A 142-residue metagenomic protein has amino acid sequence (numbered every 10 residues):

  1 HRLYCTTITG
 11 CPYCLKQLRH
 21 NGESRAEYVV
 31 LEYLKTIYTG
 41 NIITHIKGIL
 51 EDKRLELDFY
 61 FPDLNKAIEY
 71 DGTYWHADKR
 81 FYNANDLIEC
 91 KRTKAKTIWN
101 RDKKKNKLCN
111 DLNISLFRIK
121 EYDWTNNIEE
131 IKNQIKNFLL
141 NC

Functional and structural regions predicted by a protein language model:
H1-C142: Nucleic-acid endo/exonuclease domains
